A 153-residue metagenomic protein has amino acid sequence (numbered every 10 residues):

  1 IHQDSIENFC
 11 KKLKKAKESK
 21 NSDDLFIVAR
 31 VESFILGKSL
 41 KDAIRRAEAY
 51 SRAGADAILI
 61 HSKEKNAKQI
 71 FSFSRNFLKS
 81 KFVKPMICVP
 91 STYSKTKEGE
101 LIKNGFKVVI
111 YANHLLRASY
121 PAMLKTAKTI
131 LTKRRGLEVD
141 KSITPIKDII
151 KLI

Functional and structural regions predicted by a protein language model:
I1-S91, K95-Y111, A118-K128: Alpha/beta enzyme core
H114-I153: Extended, intrinsically disordered, low-complexity segments
